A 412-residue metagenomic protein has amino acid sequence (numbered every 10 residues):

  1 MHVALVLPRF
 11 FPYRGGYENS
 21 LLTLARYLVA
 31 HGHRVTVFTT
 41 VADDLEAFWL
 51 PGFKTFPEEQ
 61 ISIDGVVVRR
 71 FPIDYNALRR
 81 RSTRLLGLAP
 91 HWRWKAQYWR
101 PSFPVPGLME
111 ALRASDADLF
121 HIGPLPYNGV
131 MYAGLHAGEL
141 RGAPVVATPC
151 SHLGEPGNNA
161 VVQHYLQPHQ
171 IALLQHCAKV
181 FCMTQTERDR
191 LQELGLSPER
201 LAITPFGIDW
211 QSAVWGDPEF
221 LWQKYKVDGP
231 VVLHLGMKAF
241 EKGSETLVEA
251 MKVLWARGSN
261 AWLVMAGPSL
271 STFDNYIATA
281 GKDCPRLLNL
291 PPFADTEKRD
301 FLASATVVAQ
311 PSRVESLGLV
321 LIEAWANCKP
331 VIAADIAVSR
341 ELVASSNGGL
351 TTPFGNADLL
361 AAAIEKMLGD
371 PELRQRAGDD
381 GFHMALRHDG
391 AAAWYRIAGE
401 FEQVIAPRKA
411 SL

Functional and structural regions predicted by a protein language model:
D43, I208, L235, W262-N275 (+1 more regions): Glycosyltransferase donor-sugar binding loop
G129, A143-H176, F181, Q185-E187 (+1 more regions): Nucleotide-sugar donor phosphate/pyrophosphate-binding loop at the beta->alpha transition of glycosyltransferases
Q192, P198, G207-Q223, D274-N275: Acidic anion/phosphate-binding donor-loop and adjacent secondary structure in glycosyltransferase catalytic cores
K226-K242, V248-K252, V264: Conserved donor-binding/catalytic core segment of Leloir-type glycosyltransferases
D274-A294: Nucleotide-activated donor-binding/catalytic signature segment of Leloir-type glycosyltransferases, i.e., the conserved
V307, P330-A333: Short hydrophobic beta-strand element within catalytic cores of glycosyltransferases and related nucleotide-activated
R313: Aromatic "clamp/platform" in nucleotide-sugar-dependent glycosyltransferases that forms part of the donor/acceptor
S345, L350-A357, K366-P371: Conserved acidic donor-binding segment of nucleotide-sugar-dependent glycosyltransferases
